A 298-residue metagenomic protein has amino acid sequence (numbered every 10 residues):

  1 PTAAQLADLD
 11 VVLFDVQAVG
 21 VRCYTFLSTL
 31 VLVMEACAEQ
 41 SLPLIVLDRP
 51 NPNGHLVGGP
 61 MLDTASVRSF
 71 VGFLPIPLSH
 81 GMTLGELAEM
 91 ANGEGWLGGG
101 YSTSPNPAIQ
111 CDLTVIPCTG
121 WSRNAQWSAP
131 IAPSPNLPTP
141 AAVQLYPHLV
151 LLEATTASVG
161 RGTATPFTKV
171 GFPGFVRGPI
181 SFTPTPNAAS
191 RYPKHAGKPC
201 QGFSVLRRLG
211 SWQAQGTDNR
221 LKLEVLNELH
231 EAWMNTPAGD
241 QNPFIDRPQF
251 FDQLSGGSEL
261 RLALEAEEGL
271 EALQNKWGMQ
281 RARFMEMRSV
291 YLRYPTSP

Functional and structural regions predicted by a protein language model:
P1-D8: Glycine-rich oxoanion-binding loops at beta->alpha junctions
V11-V19, I45-D48: Short acidic catalytic loops
A18-L30: Glycine/threonine-rich flexible loop motifs
E39-P43: A short helix->loop->beta-strand "cap" motif at the edges of active sites that frequently abuts
I45-R68: Glycine-rich, charge-decorated loop segments at or immediately adjacent to ligand/cofactor-binding or catalytic sites
V67-H148: Conserved anion/nucleotide-ligand pocket segment
A108-C111, T119-C200: Glycine-rich, aromatic-lined ligand/substrate-binding cores of catalytic and carbohydrate-binding domains
P166, G171-K276, T296: Conserved functional hotspot residues or short segments at active or partner-binding sites across diverse domains
